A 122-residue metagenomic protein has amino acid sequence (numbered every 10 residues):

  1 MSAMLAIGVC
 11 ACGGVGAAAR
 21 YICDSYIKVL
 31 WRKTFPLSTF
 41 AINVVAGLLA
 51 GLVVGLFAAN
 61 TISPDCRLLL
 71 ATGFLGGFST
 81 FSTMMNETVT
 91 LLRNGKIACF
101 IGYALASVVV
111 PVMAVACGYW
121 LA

Functional and structural regions predicted by a protein language model:
M1-A122: Membrane-interface helix-loop junctions in multi-pass transporters/channels
